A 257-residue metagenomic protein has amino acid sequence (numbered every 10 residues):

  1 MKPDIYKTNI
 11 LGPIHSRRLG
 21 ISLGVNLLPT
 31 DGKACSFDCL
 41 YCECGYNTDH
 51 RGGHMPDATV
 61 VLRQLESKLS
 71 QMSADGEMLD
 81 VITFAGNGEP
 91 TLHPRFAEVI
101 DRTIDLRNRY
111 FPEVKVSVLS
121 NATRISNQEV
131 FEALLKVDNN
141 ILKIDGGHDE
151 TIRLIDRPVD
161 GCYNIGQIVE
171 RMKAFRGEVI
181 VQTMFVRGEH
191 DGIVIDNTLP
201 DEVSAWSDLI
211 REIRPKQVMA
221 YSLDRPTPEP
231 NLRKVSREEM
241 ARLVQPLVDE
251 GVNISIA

Functional and structural regions predicted by a protein language model:
M1-G20, S70, R187-A257: Auxiliary Fe-S-binding modules of radical SAM enzymes
M1-L40, G45-P56, S67, Q71-E77: N-terminal [4Fe-4S]-dependent radical SAM core
S22-G24, V81, I141, I180: Short hydrophobic-acidic sequence motifs that mark active-site Asp/Glu residues
N26-L28, N47, A85-N87, M184-V186 (+1 more regions): Short strand-loop junctions, especially beta-strand C-caps/beta-turns that link beta-sheets to coils or alpha-helices
Y41-V137: Conserved Radical SAM active-site core
L92-Y221, P226-R233: Conserved AdoMet/S-adenosylmethionine-binding subsite of the radical SAM
